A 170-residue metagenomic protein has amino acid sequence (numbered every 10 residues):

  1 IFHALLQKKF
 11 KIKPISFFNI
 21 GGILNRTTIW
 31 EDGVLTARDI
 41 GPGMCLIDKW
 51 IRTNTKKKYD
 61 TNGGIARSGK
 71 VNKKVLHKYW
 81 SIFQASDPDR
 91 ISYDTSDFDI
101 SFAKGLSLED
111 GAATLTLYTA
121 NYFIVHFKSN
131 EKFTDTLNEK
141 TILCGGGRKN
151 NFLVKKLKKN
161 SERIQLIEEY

Functional and structural regions predicted by a protein language model:
I1, E169-Y170: Glycine-rich phosphate-binding/hydrolytic loop that grips phosphoryl groups
I1-K9, S16-A85: Glycine-rich phosphate-binding loop plus the immediately following alpha-helix
I12-P14, T136-E139: A general structural motif
P14, D32, S161-I164: A generic structural signal for alpha->beta connector loops
S16-F18, I142, Q165: Hydrophobic/aromatic beta-strand patches that form the interior of the parallel beta-sheet core in alpha/beta enzyme
I20-I23, E139-K149: Glycine-rich beta-strand-to-loop/alpha-helix junction loops that act as flexible
T36-I40, E162-E169: Short hydrophobic/aromatic-enriched beta-strand-loop microsegments
K56-N138, N150-E162: A contiguous, well-structured pocket-lining segment that forms one wall/lid of small-molecule binding clefts in soluble
